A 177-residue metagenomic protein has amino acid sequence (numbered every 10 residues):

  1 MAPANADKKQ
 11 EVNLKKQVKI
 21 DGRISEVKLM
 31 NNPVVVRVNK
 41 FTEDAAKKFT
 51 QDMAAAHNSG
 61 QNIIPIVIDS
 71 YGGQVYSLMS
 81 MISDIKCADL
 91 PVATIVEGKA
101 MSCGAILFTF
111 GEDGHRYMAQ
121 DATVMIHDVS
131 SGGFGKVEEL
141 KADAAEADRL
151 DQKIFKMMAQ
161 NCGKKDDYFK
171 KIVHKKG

Functional and structural regions predicted by a protein language model:
M1-G177: Terminal-region recognition feature
